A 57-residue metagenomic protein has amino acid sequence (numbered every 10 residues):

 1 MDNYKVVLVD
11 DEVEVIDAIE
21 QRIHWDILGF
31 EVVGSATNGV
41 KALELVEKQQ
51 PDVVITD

Functional and structural regions predicted by a protein language model:
Y4, V13-G34: Two-component/phosphorelay signaling modules centered on CheY-like receiver
D10, D57: Active-site residues of response regulator receiver
E20, S35-V53: Acidic, metal-coordinating helix/loop segments flanking the phosphotransfer/catalytic sites of two-component signaling
